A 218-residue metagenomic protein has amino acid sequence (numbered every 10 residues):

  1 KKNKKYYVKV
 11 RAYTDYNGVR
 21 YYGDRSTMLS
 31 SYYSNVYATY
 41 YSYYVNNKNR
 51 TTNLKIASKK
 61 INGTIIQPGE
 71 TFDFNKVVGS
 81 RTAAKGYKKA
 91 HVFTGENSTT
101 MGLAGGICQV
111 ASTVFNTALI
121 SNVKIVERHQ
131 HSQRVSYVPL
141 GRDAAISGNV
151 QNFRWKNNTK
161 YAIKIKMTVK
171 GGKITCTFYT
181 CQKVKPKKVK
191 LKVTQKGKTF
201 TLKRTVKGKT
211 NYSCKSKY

Functional and structural regions predicted by a protein language model:
K2-R20: Beta-strand-rich modules
D15-Y32: Extracellular fibronectin type III
Y32-Y218: Well-ordered beta-sheet/strand-loop patches within structured domains
